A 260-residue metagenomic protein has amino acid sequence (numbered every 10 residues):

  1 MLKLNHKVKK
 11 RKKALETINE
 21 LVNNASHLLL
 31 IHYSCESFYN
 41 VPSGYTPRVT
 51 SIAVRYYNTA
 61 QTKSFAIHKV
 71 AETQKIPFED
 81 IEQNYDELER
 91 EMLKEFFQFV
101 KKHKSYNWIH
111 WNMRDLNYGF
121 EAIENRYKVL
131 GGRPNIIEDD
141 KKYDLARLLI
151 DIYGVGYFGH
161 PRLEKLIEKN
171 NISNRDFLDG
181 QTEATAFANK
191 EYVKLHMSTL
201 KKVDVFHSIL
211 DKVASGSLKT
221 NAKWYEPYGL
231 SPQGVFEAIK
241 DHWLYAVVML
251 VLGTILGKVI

Functional and structural regions predicted by a protein language model:
L2-E121: Conserved non-catalytic scaffold segment of RNase H-like nuclease domains
H6-N23, E89, Y192-T199, T220-Y228 (+1 more regions): Charged, low-complexity, helix-prone segments enriched in Lys/Glu/Asp/Gln
T50, Q61-I67, Q74, Y106-H196 (+2 more regions): Metal-dependent phosphoesterase core characteristic of DEDDh/y 3'-5' exonuclease domains
A66, E79, D144-L145, D179 (+2 more regions): Short, solvent-exposed coil/turn linker segments
K101-K102, V129, S215, V259: Secondary-structure boundary motif
K201-A238: Juxtamembrane amphipathic/hinge helix adjacent to a transmembrane helix
P227-I260: C-terminal single-pass membrane-anchor helix
